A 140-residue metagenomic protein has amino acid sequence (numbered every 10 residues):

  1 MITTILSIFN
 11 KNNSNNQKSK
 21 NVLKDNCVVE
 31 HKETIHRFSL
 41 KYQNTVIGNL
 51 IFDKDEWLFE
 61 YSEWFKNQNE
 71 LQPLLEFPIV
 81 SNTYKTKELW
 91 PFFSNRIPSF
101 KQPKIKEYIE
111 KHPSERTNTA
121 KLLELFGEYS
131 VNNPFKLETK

Functional and structural regions predicted by a protein language model:
M1-K140: Phosphate/dinucleotide-binding and metal-coordinating scaffold of catalytic cores in nucleotide-dependent enzymes
